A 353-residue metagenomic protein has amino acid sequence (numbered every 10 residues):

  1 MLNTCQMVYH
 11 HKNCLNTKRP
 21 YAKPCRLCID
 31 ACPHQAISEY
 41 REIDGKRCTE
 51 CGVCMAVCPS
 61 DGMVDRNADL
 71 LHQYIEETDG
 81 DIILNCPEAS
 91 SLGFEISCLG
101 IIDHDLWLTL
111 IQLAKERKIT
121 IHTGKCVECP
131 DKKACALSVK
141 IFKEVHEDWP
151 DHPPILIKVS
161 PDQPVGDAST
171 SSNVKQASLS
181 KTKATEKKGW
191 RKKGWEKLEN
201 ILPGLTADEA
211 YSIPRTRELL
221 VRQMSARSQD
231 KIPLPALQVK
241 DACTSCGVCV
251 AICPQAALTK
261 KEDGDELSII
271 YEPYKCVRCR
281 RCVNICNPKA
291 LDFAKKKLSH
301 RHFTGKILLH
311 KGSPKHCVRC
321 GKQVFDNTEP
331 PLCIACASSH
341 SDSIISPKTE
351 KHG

Functional and structural regions predicted by a protein language model:
M1-D65: Extreme N-terminal leader/targeting regions
M1-R26, E77-G264, N284, K289-H300 (+2 more regions): Non-ligating segments of multi-cofactor redox enzymes
Q35-A36, G52, D61-G62, G247 (+3 more regions): Glycine-centered, phosphate/nucleic-acid-interacting loop/turn motifs that mediate DNA/RNA or nucleotide
E42-T49, Q238-K240, S268-R278, K306-I307 (+1 more regions): Flexible gly/pro/ser-rich segments immediately N-terminal to CXXCH heme-c attachment motifs in exported/periplasmic
R47-G52, P273-C279, T328-H340: Cysteine-rich micro-motifs
V53-L71, N284-S299: Short, structured interface segments
N67-D81: ABC transporter nucleotide-binding domain
